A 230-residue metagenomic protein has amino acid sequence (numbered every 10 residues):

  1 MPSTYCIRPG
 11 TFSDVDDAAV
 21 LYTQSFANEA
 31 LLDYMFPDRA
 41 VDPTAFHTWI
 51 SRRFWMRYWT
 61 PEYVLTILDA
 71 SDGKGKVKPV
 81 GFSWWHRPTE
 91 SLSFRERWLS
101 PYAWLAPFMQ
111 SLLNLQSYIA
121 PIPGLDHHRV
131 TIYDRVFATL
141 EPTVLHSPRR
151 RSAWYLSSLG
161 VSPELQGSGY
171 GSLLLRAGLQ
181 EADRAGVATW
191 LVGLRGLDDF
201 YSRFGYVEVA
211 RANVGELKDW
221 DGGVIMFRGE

Functional and structural regions predicted by a protein language model:
C6-V20: A short beta-loop-alpha structural element at the N-terminal edge of CoA-dependent acyl/N-acetyltransferase catalytic
V20-A40, R57: Helix-loop element at the rim of GNAT/NAT acetyltransferase active sites that forms part of the acceptor-substrate
T44-I67, S71, H127-I132, R149-Y155: A short helix-loop-beta-strand connector motif used in the catalytic cores of GNAT acetyltransferases and, in some
T60-W85, S162: Conserved beta-hairpin
K76, F82-G160, Q166, V214-G222: Conserved acyl-donor/pantetheine-binding loop and adjacent beta-alpha core of acyl/acetyltransferases and related
W154, E181-L194: Conserved GNAT acetyl-CoA-binding A-motif
V161, G167-Q180: Conserved acetyl-CoA-binding loop-helix of GNAT-fold acetyltransferases
S172, R184-G186, R195-A212, K218: Conserved active-site alpha-helix within GNAT-family acetyltransferase domains
